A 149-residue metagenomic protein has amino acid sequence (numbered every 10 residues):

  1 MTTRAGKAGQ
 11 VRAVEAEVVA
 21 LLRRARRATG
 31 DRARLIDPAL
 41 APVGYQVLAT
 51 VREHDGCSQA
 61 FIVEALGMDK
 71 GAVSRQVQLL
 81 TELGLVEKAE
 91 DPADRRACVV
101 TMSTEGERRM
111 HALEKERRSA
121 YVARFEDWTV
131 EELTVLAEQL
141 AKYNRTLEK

Functional and structural regions predicted by a protein language model:
M1-A39, T50, K142, L147: N-terminal leader segment of winged-helix/HTH proteins
V14, V43-G44, E132: N-terminal positioning helix adjacent to the helix-turn-helix/winged-helix DNA-binding module
R27-G71, V77, L83, V99: N-terminal helix-turn-helix DNA-binding core of bacterial DNA-binding proteins
R27-R34, S119, E126, T134 (+1 more regions): Charged, solvent-exposed alpha-helical segments that act as regulatory interaction surfaces
E53, A112, A123, D127 (+2 more regions): Conserved amphipathic alpha-helical interaction elements at protein-protein interfaces in regulatory, energy-coupling
Q78-E138: Charged, amphipathic alpha-helical coiled-coil/dimerization segments
